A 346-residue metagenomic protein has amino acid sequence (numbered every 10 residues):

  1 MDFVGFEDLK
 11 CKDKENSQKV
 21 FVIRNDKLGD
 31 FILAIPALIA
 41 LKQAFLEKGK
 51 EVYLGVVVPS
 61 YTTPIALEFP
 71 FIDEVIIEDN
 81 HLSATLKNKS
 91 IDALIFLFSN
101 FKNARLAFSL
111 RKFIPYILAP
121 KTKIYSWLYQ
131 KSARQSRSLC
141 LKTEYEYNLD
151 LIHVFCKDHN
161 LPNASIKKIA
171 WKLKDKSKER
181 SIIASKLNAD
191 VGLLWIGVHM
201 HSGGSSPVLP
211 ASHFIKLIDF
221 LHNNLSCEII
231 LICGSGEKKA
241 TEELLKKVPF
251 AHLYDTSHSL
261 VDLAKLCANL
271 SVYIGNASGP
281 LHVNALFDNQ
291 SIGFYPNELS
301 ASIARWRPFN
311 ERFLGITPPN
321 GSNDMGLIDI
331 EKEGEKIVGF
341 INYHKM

Functional and structural regions predicted by a protein language model:
M1-M346: Catalytic machinery of carbohydrate-active enzymes, primarily nucleotide-sugar-dependent glycosyltransferases
